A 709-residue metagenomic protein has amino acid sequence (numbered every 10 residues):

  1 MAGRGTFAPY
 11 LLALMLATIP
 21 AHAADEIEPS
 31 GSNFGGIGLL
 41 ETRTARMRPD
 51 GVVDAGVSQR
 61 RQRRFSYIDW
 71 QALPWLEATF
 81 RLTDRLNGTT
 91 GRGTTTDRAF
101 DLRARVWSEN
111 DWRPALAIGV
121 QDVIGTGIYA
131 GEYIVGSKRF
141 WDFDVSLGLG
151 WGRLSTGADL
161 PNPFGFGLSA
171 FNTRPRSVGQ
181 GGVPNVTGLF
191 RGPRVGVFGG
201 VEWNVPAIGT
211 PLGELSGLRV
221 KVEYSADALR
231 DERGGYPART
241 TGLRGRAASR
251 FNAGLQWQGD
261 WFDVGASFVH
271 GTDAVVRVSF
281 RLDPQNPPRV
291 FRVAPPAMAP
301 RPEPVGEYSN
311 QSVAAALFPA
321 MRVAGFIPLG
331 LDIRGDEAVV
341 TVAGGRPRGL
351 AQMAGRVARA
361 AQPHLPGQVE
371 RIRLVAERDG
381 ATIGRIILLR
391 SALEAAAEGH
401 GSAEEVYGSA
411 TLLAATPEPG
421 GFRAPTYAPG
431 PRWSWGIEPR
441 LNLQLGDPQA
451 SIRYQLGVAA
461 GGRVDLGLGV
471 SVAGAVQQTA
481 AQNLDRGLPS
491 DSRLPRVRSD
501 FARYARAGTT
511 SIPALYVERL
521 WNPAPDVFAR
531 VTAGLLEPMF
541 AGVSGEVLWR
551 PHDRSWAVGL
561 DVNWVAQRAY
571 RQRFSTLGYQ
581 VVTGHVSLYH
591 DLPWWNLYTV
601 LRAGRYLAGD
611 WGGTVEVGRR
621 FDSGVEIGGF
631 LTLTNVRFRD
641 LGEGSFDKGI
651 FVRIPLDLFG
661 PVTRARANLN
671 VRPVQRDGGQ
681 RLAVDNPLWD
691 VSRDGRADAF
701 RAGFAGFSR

Functional and structural regions predicted by a protein language model:
A23-I128, F140-W141, T210-L212, L218 (+8 more regions): Transmembrane beta-barrel domains of Gram-negative outer membranes and organellar outer membranes
E26-I27, T83-D101, R105, A117-V135 (+9 more regions): Outer-membrane beta-barrel translocator/channel fold
A45-D50, W107-A115, G127, W141-D142 (+10 more regions): Short loop/turn motifs that connect adjacent beta-strands in outer-membrane beta-barrel proteins
D50-R60, S66, L76-G88, R113-I124 (+13 more regions): Transmembrane beta-strand segments that form the barrel wall of outer-membrane beta-barrel proteins
A55-V57, S66-W70, F80, F100-A104 (+12 more regions): Residues on the lipid-exposed face of transmembrane beta-strands in outer-membrane beta-barrel proteins
P287-G335: N-proximal, solvent-exposed amphipathic alpha-helical segments enriched in charged/polar residues
L317, R348-E370, A460-G462: Short, non-transmembrane amphipathic alpha-helical segments
L331-Q352, R371-R385: Short glycine/threonine-rich beta-strand-turn micro-motifs
